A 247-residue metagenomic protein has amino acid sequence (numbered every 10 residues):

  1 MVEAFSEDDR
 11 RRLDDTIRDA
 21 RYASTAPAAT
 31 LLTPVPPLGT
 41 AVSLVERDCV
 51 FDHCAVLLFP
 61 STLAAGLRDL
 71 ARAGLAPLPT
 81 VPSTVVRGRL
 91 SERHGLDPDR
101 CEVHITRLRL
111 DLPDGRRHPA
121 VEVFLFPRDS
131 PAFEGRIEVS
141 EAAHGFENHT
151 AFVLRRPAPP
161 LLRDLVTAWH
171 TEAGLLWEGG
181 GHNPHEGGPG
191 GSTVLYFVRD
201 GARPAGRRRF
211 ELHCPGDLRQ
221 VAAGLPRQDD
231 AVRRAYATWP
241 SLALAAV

Functional and structural regions predicted by a protein language model:
M1-V81, H94-G174, G190-V247: Glyoxalase I/VOC metalloenzyme domain signal
V85-E92, G181-V194: Short proline/glycine- and acidic-rich turn/helix-capping motifs at secondary-structure junctions
E172-H182: Conserved catalytic or regulatory cores that recognize and/or transform ribose-phosphate-containing ligands
